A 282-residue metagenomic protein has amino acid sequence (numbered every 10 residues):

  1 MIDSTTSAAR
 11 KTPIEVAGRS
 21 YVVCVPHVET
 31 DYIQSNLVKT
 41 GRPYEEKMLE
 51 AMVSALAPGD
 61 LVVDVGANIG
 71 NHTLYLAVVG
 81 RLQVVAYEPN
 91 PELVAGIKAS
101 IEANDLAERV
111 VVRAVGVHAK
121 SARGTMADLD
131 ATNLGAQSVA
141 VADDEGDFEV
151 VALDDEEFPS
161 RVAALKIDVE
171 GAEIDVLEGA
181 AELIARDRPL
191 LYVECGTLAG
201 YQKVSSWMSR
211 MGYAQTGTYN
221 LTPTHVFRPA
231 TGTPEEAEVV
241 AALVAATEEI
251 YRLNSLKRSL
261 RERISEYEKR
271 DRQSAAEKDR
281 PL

Functional and structural regions predicted by a protein language model:
M1-V111, A142, E156-F158, S206 (+2 more regions): S-adenosyl-L-methionine
L37-L61, R123-T125, A136-D187: Short internal loop-to-helix segment that lines adenine-nucleotide cofactor pockets
V63, V85, R113, E149 (+2 more regions): Conserved Rossmann-like nucleotide-binding pocket used by diverse enzymes that bind dinucleotide cofactors
A67-I69, P91, V117-A119, V169-G171 (+1 more regions): Short, glycine/acidic-enriched loop or turn micro-motifs at the edges of active sites
L76, I97, M126, V176-A180 (+1 more regions): Hydrophobic packing residues within well-ordered alpha-helices of enzyme cores
E92, D143-F148, Y192-A199: Acceptor-substrate binding/catalytic loop of class I
K98-L153: S-adenosyl-L-methionine
V151-R186, L190-Y192, L198-V226, A230-V244: Internal alpha/beta domain cores that form substrate/cofactor-binding pockets in large enzymes and binding proteins
